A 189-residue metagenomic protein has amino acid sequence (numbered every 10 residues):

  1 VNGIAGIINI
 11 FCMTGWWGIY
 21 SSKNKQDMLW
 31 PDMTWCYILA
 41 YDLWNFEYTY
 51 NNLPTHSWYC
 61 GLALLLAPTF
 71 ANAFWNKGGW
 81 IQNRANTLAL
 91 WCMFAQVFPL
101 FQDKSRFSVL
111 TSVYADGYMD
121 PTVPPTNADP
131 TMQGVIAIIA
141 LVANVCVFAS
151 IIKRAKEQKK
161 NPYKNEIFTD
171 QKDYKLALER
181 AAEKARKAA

Functional and structural regions predicted by a protein language model:
V1-G78: Generic multipass alpha-helical transmembrane bundles of integral membrane proteins
C60-K187: C-terminal transmembrane-bundle signature of multipass membrane proteins, characterized by strong activation on
